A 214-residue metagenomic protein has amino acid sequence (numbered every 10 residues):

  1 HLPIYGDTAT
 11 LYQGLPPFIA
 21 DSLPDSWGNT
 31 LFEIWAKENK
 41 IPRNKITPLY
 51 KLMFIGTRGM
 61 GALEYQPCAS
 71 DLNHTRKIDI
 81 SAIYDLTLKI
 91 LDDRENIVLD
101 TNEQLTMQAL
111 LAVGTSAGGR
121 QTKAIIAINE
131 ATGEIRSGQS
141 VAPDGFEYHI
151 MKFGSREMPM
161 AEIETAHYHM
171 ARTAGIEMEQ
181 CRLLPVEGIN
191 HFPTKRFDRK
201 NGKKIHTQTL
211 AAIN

Functional and structural regions predicted by a protein language model:
H1-N214: Phosphate/dinucleotide-binding and metal-coordinating scaffold of catalytic cores in nucleotide-dependent enzymes
